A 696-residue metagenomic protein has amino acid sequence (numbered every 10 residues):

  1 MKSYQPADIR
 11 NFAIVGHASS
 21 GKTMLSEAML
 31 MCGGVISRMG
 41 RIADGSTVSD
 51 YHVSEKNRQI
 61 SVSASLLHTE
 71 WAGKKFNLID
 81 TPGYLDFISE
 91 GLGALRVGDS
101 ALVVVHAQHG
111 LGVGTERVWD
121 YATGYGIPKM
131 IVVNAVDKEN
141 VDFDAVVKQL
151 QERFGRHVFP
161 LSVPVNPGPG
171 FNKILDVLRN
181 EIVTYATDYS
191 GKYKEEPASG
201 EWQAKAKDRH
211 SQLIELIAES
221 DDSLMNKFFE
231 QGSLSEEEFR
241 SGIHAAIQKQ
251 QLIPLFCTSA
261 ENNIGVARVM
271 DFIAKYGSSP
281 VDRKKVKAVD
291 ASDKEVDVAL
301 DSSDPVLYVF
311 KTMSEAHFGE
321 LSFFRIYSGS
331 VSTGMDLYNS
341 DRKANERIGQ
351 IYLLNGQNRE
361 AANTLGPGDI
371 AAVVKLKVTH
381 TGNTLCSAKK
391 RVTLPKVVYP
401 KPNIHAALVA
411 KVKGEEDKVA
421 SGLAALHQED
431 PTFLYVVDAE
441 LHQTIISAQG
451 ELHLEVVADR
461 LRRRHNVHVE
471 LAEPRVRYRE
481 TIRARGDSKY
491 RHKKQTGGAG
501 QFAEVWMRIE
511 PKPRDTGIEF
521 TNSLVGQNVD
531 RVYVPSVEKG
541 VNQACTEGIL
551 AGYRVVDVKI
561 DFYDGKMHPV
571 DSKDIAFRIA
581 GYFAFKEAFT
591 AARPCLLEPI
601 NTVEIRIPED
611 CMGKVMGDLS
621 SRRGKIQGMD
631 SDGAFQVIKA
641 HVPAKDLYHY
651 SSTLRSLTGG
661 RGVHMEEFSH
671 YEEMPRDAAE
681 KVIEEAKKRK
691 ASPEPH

Functional and structural regions predicted by a protein language model:
M1-H696: Structural and coupling elements of P-loop NTPases
